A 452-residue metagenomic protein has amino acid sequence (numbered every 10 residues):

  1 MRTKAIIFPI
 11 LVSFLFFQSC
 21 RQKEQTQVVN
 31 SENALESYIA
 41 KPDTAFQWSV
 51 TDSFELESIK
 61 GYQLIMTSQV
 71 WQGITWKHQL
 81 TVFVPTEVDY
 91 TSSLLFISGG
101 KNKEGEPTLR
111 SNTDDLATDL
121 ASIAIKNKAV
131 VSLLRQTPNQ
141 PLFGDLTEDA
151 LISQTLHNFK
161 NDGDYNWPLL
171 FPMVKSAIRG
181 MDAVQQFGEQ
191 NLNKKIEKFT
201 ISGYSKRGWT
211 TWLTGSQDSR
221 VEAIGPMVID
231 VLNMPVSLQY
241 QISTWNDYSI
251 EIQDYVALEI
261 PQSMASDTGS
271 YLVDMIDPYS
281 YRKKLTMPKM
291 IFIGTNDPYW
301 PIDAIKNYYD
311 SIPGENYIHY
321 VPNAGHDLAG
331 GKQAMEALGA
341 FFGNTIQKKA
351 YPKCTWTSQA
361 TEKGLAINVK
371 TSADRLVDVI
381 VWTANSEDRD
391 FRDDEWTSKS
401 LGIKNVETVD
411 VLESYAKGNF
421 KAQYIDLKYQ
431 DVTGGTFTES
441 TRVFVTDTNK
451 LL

Functional and structural regions predicted by a protein language model:
F16-S19: C-terminal motif of bacterial Sec signal peptides marking the signal peptidase cleavage site
Q79-V82, Y90-K101: Short beta-strand element of the alpha/beta-hydrolase
K103-T113, A121, K128-K175, V231-L232 (+1 more regions): Cap/lid segment of the alpha/beta-hydrolase catalytic domain
K160-S205, V221: Gly/Ser-rich "nucleophile elbow"/oxyanion-hole loop immediately N-terminal to the catalytic nucleophile in hydrolases
L213-Q262, H319-N323, L328-Q333: Hydrolase active-site cap/lid region
L285, I291-I293: Short beta-strand/loop motif that positions the catalytic acidic residue of the alpha/beta-hydrolase fold
K306, G314-G339, L401: Histidine-bearing beta->alpha loop at or near hydrolase active sites
F341-T383, S398-T408: Surface beta-strand/loop "capping" patches
